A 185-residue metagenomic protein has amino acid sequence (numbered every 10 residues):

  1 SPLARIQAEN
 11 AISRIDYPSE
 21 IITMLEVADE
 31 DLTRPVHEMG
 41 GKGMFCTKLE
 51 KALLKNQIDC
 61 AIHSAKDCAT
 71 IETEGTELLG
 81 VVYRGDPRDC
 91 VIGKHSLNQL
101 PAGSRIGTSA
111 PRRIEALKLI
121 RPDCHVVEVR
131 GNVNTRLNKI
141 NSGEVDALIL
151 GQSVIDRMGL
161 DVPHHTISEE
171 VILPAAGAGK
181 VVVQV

Functional and structural regions predicted by a protein language model:
P2-V185: Domain-level signature for soluble enzymes in the chorismate/prephenate branch of the shikimate pathway
